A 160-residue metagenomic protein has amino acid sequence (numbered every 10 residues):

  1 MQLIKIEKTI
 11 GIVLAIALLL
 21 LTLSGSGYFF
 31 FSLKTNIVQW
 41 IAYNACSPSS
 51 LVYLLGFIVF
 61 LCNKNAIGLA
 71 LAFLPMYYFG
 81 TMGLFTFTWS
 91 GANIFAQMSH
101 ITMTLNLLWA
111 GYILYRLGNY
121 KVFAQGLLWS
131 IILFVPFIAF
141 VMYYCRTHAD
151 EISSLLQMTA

Functional and structural regions predicted by a protein language model:
L3-G11, G25-Q39, L55-I67, T88-I94: Short juxtamembrane and helix-loop transition motifs at transmembrane-helix boundaries in membrane proteins
E7-L14, G68-L71, G118-P136: Cytoplasm-facing juxtamembrane segments at the starts of transmembrane helices in multi-pass membrane proteins
E7-L23, P75-Y78: Alpha-helical transmembrane segments
V38-V52, F95-L107, S130: Alpha-helical transmembrane segments of polytopic membrane proteins
P48-I67, T81-F85, W109-L114: Canonical alpha-helical transmembrane segments
P75-T102: C-terminal halves and exits of single transmembrane alpha-helices
Y78-G80, I101-Y112, Q157-A160: Alpha-helical transmembrane segments and their membrane-interface exit regions
F140-A160: Juxtamembrane boundary at the C-terminal end of a transmembrane helix
